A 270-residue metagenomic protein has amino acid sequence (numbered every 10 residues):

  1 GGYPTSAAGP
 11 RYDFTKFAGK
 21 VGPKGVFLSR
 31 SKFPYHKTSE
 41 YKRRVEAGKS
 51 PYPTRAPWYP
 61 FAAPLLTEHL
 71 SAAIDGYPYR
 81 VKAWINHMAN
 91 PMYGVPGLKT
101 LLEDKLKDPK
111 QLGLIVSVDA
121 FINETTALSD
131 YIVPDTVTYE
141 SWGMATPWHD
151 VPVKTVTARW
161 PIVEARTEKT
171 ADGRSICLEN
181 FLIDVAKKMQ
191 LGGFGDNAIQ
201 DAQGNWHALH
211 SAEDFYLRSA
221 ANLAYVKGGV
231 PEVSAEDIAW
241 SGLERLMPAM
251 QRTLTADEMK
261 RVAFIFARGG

Functional and structural regions predicted by a protein language model:
G1-R11, D196-A202: Short coil/turn segments at secondary-structure boundaries
S6-R30, P34, S50-Y52, A212-G270: Long, low-complexity segments enriched in small/aliphatic residues
P34-L217: Non-catalytic alpha/beta scaffold blocks inside enzyme catalytic domains
